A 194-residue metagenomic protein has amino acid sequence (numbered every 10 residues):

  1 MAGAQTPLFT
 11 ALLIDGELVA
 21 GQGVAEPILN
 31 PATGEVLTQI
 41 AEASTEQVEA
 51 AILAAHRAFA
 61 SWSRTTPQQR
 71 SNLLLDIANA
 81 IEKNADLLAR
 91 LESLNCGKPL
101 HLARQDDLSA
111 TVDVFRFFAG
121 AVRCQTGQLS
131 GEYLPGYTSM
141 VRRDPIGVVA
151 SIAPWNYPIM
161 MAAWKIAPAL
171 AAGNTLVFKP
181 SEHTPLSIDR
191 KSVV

Functional and structural regions predicted by a protein language model:
M1-Q39, N72, D76, G127-I152: Terminal low-complexity tails and localization/encapsulation signals of metabolic enzymes
G3, G21, L102, N156-Y157 (+1 more regions): Residue-level marker of alpha-helix boundaries and capping positions
G21-Q22, V48, A85, R104 (+2 more regions): Alpha-helix N-cap/helix-start motif
V24, P67, S93, Q105 (+3 more regions): Proline- and acidic/polar-enriched loop/turn elements at helix boundaries
L37-Q125: Glycine-rich loop-to-alpha-helix module at the N-terminal edge of alpha/beta enzyme cores
G127-V194: Rossmann-like NAD(P) dinucleotide-binding subdomain of oxidoreductase/dehydrogenase enzymes
